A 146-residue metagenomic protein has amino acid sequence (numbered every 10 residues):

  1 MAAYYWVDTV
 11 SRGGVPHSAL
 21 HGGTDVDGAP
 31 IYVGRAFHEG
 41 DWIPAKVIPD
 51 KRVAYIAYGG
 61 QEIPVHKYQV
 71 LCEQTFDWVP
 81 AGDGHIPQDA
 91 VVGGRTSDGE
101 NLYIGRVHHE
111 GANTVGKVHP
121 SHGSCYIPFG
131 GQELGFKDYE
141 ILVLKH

Functional and structural regions predicted by a protein language model:
M1-H146: A structural motif
